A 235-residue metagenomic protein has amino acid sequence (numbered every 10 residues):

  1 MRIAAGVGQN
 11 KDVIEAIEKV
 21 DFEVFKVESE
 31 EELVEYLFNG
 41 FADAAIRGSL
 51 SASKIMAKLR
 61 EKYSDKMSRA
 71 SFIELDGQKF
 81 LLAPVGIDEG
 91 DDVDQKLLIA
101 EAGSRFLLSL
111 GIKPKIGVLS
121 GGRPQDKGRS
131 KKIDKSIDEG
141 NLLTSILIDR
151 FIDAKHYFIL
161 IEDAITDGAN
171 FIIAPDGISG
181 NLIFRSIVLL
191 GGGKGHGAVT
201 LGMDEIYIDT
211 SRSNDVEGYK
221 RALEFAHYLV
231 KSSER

Functional and structural regions predicted by a protein language model:
M1-I165, N170, S179-R235: Anion-binding alpha/beta catalytic cores of soluble intermediary-metabolism enzymes, centered on
